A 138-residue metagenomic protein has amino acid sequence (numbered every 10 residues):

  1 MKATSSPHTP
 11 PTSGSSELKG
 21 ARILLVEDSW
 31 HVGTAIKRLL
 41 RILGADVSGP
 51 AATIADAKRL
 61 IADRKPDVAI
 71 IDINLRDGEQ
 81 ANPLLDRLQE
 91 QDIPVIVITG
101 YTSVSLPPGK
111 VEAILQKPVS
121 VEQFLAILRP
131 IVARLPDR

Functional and structural regions predicted by a protein language model:
M1-R22, A55, S120-R138: Non-catalytic signal-transmission and effector/linker regions of two-component phosphorelay proteins
E27: Conserved acidic carboxylate
W30-G49: Two-component/phosphorelay signaling modules centered on CheY-like receiver
P50-V68: Acidic, metal-coordinating helix/loop segments flanking the phosphotransfer/catalytic sites of two-component signaling
A62-R64, R87-I93, V104: Conserved phosphotransfer cores of two-component systems
I71-Q89: Conserved phosphotransfer microenvironments
I98-T99: Hydrophobic/aromatic residues positioned on beta-strands within the core alpha/beta folds
K117: A Lys-centered signature of the CheY-like receiver
